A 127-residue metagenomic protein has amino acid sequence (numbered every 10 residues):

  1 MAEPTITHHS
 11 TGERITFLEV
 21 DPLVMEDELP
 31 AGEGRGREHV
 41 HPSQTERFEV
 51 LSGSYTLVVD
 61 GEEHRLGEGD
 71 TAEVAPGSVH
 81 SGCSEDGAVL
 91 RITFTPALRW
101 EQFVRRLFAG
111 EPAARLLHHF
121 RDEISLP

Functional and structural regions predicted by a protein language model:
M1-E49, S54-P127: Jelly-roll (double-stranded beta-helix
